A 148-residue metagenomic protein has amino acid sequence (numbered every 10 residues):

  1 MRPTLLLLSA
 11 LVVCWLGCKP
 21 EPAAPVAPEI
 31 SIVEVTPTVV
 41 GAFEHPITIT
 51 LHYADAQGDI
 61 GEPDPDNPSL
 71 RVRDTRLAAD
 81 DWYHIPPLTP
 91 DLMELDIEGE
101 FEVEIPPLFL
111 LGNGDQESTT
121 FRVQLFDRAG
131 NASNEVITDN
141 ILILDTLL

Functional and structural regions predicted by a protein language model:
M1-T4: Positively charged n-region of N-terminal signal peptides that target proteins for export
C14-G17: C-terminal motif of bacterial Sec signal peptides marking the signal peptidase cleavage site
K19-P22: Bacterial signal peptide processing site
A27-L148: First exposed extracellular module after export/assembly in secreted or surface-exposed proteins
